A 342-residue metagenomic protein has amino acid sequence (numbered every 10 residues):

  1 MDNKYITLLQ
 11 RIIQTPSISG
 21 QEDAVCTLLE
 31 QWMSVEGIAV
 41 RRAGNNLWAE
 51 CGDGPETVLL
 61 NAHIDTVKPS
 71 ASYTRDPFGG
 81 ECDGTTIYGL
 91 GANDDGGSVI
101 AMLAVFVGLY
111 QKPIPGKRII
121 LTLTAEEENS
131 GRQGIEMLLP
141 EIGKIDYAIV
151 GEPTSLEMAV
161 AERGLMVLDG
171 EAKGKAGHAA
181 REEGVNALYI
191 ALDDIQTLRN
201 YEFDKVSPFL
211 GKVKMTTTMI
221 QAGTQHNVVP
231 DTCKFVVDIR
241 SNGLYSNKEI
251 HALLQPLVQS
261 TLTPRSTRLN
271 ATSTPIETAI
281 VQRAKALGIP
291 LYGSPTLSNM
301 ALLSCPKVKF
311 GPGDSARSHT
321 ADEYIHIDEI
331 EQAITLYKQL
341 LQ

Functional and structural regions predicted by a protein language model:
M1-P69, T232-V236, I250-L253, I327-L341: N-terminal helical capping/dimerization or prosegment-like subdomains of hydrolases acting on amide or phosphate bonds
L29, V99-L109, L138, A191-D194 (+2 more regions): Buried hydrophobic packing segments
V40, G80-C82, T217-I220: A structural signal for short hydrophobic beta-strand segments in well-ordered beta-sheet cores
R42-G44, C51-D53, R163, G174 (+1 more regions): A generic beta-sheet turn/junction motif
T57-I120: Active-site metal-coordination/substrate-binding segment of hydrolases, especially metallo-dependent peptidases
V58-L60, T122, I149, V308-F310: Hydrophobic/aromatic beta-strand patches that form the interior of the parallel beta-sheet core in alpha/beta enzyme
D95-V167, E171: Acidic/histidine-rich catalytic neighborhood of metal-dependent amide-processing enzymes
V160, D169-Q342: Metal-dependent amide/peptide-bond hydrolase catalytic core, centered on the "pita-bread" metallohydrolase fold
